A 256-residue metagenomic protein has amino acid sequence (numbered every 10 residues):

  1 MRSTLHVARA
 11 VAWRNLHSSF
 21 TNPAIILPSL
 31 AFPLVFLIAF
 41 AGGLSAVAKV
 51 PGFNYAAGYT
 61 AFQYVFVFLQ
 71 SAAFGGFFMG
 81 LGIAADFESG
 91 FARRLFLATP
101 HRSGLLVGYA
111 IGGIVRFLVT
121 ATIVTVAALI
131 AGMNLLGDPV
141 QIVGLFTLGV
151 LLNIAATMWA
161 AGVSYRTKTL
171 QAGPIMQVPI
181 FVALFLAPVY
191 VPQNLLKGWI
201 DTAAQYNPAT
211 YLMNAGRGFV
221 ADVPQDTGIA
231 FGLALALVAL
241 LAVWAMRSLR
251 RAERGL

Functional and structural regions predicted by a protein language model:
M1-A12, A156, W199-T210: Short, membrane-interfacial amphipathic segments enriched in basic
M1-F32: Aromatic- and glycine-rich beta-strand/loop motifs that create alpha-glucan
T21-I25, F62, A72-F77, G108-Y109 (+3 more regions): Short alpha-helical transmembrane interface motifs in multi-pass membrane proteins
V35-A39, Y59-A131, A160, Y165 (+2 more regions): Hydrophobic alpha-helical transmembrane segments of multi-pass membrane transport proteins
G42-A46, S164-Y206: Transmembrane helix segments
G52-N54, L136, A187-L240: Membrane-interfacial helix-loop-helix junctions in multi-pass membrane proteins
R102-Q177, V223-M246: Alpha-helical transmembrane segments and their short interhelical loops
L249-L256: Short cytosolic juxtamembrane segments of multi-pass membrane proteins
